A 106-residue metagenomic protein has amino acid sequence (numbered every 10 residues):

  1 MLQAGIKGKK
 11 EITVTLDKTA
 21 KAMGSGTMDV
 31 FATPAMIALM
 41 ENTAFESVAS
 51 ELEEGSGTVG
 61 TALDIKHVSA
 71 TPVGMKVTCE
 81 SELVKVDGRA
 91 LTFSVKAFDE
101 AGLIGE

Functional and structural regions predicted by a protein language model:
M1-A32: Catalytic strand-loop segment that frames the active site of acyl-thioester-processing enzymes
A4, P72-V73, L83-E106: HotDog/MaoC-like acyl-thioester-processing domains
K9, G60-A62, E106: Hydrophobic residues on conserved beta-strands that form the core of alpha/beta folds
E11-T13, D64-K66, E80-E82, S94-F98: Residue-level recognition of well-ordered beta-strand positions that form the cores of beta-sheet-rich folds across
T33-I37: Conserved N-terminal beta-strand and adjoining loop/helix that marks the start of the Nudix/MutT-like hydrolase domain
F45-T78: Hydrophobic beta-strand-centered segment that forms part of the acyl-chain substrate-binding groove
